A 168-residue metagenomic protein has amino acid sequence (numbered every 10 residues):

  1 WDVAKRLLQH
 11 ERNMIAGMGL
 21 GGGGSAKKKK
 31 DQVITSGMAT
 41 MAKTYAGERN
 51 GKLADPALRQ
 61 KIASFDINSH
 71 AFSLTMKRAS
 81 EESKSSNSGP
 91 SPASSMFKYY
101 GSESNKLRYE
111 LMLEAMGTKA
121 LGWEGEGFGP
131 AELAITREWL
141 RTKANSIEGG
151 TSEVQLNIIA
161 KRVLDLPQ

Functional and structural regions predicted by a protein language model:
W1-G21, K119-Q168: Glycine-rich phosphate/cofactor-binding loops in nucleotide/flavin-utilizing enzymes
W1-S73, N145, K161: Glycine-rich beta->alpha junctions and the first turn(s) of the following alpha-helix
R6-N13, T44, N68, K77 (+5 more regions): Short, well-ordered loop/turn and helix-capping segments at boundaries between secondary-structure elements and domains
E48, K52, G89, K119 (+1 more regions): Short coil/loop linkers at secondary-structure junctions
A54, S64-N68, G89, A93 (+3 more regions): Secondary-structure capping and boundary motifs in well-ordered enzyme cores
P56, H70-G127: C-terminal helix-coil-helix/basic helical segment that borders enzyme active sites and/or dimer interfaces and provides
Q60, Y99, I158: Short alpha-helical basic/polar micro-motif
